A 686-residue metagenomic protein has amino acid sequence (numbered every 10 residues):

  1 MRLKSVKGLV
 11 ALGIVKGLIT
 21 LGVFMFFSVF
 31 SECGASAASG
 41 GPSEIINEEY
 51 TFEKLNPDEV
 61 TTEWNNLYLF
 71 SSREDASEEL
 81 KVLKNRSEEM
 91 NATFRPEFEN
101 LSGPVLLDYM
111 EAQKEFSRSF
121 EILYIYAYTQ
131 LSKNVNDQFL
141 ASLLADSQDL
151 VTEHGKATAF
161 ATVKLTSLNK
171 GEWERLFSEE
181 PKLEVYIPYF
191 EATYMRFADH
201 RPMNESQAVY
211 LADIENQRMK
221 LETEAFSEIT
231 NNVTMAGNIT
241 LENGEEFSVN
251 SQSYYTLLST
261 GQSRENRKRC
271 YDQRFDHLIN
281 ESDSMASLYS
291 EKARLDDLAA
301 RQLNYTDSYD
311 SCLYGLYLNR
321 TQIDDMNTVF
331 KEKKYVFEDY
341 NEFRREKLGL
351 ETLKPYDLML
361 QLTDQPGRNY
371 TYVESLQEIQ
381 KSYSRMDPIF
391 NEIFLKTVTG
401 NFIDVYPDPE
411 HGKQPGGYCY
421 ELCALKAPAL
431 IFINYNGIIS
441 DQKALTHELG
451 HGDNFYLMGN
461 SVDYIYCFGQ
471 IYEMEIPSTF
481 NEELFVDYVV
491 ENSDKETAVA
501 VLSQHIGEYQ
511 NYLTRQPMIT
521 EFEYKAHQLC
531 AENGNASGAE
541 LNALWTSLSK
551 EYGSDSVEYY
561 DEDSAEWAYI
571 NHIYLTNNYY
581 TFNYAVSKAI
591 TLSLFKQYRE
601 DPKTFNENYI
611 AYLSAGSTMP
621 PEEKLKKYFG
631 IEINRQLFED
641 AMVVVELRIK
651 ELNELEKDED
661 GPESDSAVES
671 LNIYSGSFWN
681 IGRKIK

Functional and structural regions predicted by a protein language model:
M1-A11: N-terminal secretory signal peptides that target proteins for export/translocation
G13-V29: Bacterial N-terminal signal peptides
F26-P42: Sec-dependent signal peptide cleavage junction
A38-P366, L376, S549, E654-D660: A well-structured
N56-D58, A161-L168, A192-A198, L353 (+5 more regions): C-terminal, non-catalytic "cap/extension" segments appended to globular domains
N243-S263, Y372-T446, G450-F455: Active-site-adjacent "gating/activation" loops or surface patches in catalytic cores
M458, G469-T497, H505-N511, S587: Post-HExxH zinc-binding segment in Zn-dependent metallohydrolases
A667-K686: Long, low-complexity, intrinsically disordered segments
